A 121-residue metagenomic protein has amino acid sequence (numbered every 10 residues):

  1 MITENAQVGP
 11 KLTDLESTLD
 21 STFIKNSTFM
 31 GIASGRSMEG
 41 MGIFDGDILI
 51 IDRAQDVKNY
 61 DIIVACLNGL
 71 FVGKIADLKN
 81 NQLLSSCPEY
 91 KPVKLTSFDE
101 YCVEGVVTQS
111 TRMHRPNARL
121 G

Functional and structural regions predicted by a protein language model:
M1-F44, D56-N59, L70-F71, L78-Q82 (+2 more regions): Short, positionally conserved secondary-structure boundary motifs
D47: Acidic active-site catalytic centers that drive phospho-/nucleotidyl reactions and related ester hydrolyses
I50-I51, V64: Hydrophobic beta-strand signal
V64, I75-D77: Well-ordered beta-strand positions
A65-C66, L84: Recognition helices and adjacent regulatory flanks at domain boundaries
